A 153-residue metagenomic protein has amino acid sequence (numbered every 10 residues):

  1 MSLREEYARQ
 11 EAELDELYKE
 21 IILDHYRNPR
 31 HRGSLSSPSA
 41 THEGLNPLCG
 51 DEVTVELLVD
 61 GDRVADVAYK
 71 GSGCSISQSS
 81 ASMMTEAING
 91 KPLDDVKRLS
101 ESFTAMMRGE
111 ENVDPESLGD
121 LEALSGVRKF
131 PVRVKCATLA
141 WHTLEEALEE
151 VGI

Functional and structural regions predicted by a protein language model:
M1-S36, K91-I153: C-terminal binding/interaction regions
N28-G71: Structured beta-strand/loop patches that form or line metal/cofactor-binding pockets in enzymes
C49, C74, C136: Functionally engaged cysteine thiol sites
V53, S82, K135: Active-site phosphate/pyrophosphate-handling residues
G71-Q78: Short, thiol/selenol-centered motifs that function as redox-active sites or metal-ligating centers
Q78-S79, R98: Alpha-helical macromolecular-interaction surfaces
S80-P92: Alpha-helical support elements that line or immediately flank enzyme active sites and cofactor-binding pockets
